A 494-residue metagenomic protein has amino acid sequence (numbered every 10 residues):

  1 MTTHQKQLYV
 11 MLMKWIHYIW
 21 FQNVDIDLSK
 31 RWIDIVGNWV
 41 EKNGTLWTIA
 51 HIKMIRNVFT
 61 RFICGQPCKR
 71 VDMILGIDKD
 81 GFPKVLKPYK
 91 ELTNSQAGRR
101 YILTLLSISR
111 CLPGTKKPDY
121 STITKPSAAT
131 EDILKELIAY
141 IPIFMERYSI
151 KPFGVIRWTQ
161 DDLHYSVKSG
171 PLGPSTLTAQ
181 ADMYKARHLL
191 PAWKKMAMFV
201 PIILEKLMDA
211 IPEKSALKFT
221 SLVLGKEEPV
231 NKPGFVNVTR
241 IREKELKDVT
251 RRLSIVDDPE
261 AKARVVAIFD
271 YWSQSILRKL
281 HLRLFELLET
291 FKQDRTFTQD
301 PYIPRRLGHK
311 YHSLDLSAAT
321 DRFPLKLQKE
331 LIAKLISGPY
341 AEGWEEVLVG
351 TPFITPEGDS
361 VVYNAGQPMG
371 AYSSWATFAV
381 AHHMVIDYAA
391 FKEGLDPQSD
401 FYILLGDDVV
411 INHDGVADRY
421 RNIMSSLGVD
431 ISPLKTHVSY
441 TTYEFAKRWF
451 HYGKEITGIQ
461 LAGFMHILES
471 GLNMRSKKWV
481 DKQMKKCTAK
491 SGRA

Functional and structural regions predicted by a protein language model:
M1-I255: Non-catalytic, polymerase-adjacent accessory regions of viral genome-replication enzymes
T2-K6, I49, Q96-G98, T124 (+4 more regions): Acidic, glycine-enriched catalytic cores built around paired aspartates
A210-I211, A216, S221-K232, R278 (+1 more regions): Surface-exposed, low-hydrophobicity interaction/linker segments
T239-A261, E342-D359: Reverse-transcriptase-like RNA-dependent polymerase core
D258-A318, S374, D387: Active-site-proximal segment of RNA-dependent polymerases
R264, I276-L277, D321-P324, R419-Y420 (+2 more regions): Short helix/loop capping segments that flank catalytic or ligand/cofactor-binding pockets
T290-Q293, I431-K435, T457-G458: Acidic/polar loop patches that form or flank catalytic/metal-binding clefts of enzymes that bind anionic ligands
L307-L405, V410-L427, L434-F450, I467-A494: Conserved polymerase palm-domain catalytic core
